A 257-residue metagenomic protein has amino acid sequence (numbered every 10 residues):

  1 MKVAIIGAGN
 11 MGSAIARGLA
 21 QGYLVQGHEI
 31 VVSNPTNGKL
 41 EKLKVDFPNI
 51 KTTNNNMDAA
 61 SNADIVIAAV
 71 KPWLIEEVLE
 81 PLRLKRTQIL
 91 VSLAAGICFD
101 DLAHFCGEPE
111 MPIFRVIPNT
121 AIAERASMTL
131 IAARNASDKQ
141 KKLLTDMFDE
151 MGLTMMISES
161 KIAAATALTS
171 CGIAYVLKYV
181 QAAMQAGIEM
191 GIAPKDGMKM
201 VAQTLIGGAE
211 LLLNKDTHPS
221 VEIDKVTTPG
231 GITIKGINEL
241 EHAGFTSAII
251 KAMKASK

Functional and structural regions predicted by a protein language model:
M1-N54, N62, A126, I188-M190: NAD(P)+-binding Rossmann beta1-loop-alpha1 motif at the extreme N-terminus of oxidoreductases
I15, L19, L40-L43, V78-L82 (+2 more regions): Hydrophobic packing residues within well-ordered alpha-helices of enzyme cores
I30, L40, A59, A193-M200 (+2 more regions): Small-residue helix-packing motif on alpha-helices
V31, N37, F47, N55-I131: Rossmann-like NAD(P)(H) cofactor-binding subdomain of soluble oxidoreductases
K51-N56, M155-I157: Short acidic-hydrophobic, aromatic-tinged amphipathic segments that line or gate anion-handling sites
D101-P112, M128-A165, V176-N214, A255: Internal alpha-helical scaffold of NAD(P)-dependent oxidoreductase catalytic cores
I113-F114, I162-A167, P219-D224: Short pre-catalytic strand/loop immediately N-terminal to key active-site residues, enriched for Gly-Thr
A202-K257: NAD(P)-dependent Rossmann-like dehydrogenase/reductase catalytic/cofactor-binding core
